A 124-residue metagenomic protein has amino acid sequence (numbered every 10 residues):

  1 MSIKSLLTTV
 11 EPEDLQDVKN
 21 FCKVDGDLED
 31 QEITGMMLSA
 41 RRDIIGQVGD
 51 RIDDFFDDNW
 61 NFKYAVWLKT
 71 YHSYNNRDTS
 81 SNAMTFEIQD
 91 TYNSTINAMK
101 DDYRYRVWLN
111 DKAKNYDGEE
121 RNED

Functional and structural regions predicted by a protein language model:
M1-D124: Divalent metal-cofactor coordination and adjacent catalytic microenvironments
